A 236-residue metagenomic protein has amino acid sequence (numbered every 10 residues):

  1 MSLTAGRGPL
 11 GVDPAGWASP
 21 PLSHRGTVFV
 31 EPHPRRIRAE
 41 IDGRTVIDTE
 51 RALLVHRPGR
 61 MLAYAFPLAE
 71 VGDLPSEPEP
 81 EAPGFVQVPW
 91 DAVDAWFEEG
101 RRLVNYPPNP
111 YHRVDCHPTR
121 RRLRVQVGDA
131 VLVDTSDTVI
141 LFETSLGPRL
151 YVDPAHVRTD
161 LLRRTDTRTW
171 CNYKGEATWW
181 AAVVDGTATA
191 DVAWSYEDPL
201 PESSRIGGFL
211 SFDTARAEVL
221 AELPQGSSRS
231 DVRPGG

Functional and structural regions predicted by a protein language model:
M1-G236: Terminal leader/tail segments of proteins
